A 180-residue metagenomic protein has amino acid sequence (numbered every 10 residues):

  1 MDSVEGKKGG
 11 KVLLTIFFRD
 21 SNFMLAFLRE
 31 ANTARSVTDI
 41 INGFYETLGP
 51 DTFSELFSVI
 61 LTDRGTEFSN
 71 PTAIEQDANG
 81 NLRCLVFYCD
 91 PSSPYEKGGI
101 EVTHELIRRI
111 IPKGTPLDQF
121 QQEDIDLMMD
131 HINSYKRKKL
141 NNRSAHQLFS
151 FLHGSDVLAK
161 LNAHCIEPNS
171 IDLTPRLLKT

Functional and structural regions predicted by a protein language model:
M1-S21: An active-site-proximal beta-strand-loop segment
M1-S3, F17, F27-L28, T62-G65 (+1 more regions): Short His-Asn-centered micro-motif
D2, N22, I60-R64, K97 (+1 more regions): Short, conserved catalytic/metal-binding motifs centered on acidic residues
G6-G9, A26-D51: Active-site beta-loop-alpha junctions of metal-dependent nucleic acid enzymes, especially the RNase H-like/DDE
N22-F27, K113: Short small-residue beta-strand/loop micro-motif enriched in glycine and branched aliphatics
D51-L56, N81-R83: Short helix-terminating capping/connector loops at secondary-structure junctions
T62-R64, P71-D77, V86-I110, D118-M129: RNase H-like two-metal-ion nuclease catalytic core shared by retroviral integrases and related mobile-element nucleases
K113-T180: C-terminal domain-tail junction helix/linker
